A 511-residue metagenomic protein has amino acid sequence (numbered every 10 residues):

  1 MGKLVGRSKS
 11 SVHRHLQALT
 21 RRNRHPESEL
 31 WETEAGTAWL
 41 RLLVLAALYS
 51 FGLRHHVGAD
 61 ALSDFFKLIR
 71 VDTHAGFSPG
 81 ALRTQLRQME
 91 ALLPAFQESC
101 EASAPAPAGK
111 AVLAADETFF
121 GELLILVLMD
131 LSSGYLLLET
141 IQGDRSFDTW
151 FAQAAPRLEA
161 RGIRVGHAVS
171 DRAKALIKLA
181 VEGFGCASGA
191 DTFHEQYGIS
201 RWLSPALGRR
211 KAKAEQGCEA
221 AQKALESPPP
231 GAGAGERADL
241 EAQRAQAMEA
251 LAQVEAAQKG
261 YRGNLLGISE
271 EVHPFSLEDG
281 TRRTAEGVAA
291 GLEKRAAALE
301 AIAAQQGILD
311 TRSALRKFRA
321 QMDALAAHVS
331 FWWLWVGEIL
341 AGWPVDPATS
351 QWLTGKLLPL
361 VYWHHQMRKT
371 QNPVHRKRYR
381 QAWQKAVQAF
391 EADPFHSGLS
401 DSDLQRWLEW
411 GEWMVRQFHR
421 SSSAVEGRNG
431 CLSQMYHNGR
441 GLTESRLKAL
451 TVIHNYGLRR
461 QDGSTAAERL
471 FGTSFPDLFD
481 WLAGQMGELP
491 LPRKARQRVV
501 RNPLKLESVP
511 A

Functional and structural regions predicted by a protein language model:
M1-L4, L62: Short alpha-helical "recognition helix" segments of helix-turn-helix
V5, L16, L86: DNA major-groove recognition helix of helix-turn-helix
S10-H13, G80, T84, G430: Key DNA-contact positions within bacterial/archaeal DNA-binding proteins
L16-R41, R406-Q417: Basic, amphipathic alpha-helix used for nucleic-acid engagement in HTH/winged-helix/SANT-Myb modules and analogous
S28, E32-A168, A173-T192, W202-R295: RNase H-like nuclease fold core
Q196-S200: Short gly/pro/ser/thr-enriched loop/turn and capping motifs at secondary-structure boundaries
E219-A297, R319-A327, G337, A341-V361 (+3 more regions): Charged alpha-helix within mobile-element recombinases
G355-W363, M367, Q371, H375-Q381 (+7 more regions): C-terminal domain-tail junction helix/linker
